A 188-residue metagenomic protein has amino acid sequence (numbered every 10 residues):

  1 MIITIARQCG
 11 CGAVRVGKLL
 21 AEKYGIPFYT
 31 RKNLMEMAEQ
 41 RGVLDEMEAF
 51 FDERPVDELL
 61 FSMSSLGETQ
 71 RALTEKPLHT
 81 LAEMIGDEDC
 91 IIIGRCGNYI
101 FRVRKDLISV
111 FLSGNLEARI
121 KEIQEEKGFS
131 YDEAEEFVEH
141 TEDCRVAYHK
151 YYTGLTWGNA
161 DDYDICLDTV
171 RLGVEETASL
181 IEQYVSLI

Functional and structural regions predicted by a protein language model:
I5-K18: Glycine-rich phosphate-binding P-loop
P27-E39: Short beta-strand-centered segment that lines the nucleotide-binding/catalytic pocket of NTP-utilizing
A38-D89, F129: ATP-dependent small-molecule kinase phosphotransfer cores that center on conserved nucleotide phosphate-binding segments
V56-E58, S130-E175: Small-molecule kinase domains that catalyze NTP-dependent phosphoryl transfer to phosphate-bearing small molecules
L78, V174-E182: Short, amphipathic alpha-helical "lid/cap" segments that border enzyme active or binding sites
G94-N98: Short, polar loop motifs at secondary-structure junctions
V103-E126, Y131-E139: Conserved phosphate-donor/acceptor-positioning beta-strand/loop module used by diverse small-molecule
